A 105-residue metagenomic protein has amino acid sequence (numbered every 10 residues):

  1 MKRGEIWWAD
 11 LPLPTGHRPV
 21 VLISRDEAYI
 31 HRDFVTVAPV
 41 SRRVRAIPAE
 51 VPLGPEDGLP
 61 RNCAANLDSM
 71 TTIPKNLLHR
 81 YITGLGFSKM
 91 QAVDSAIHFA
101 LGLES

Functional and structural regions predicted by a protein language model:
M1-S105: Conserved functional hotspots at enzyme active or ligand-binding sites that engage polyanionic ligands
